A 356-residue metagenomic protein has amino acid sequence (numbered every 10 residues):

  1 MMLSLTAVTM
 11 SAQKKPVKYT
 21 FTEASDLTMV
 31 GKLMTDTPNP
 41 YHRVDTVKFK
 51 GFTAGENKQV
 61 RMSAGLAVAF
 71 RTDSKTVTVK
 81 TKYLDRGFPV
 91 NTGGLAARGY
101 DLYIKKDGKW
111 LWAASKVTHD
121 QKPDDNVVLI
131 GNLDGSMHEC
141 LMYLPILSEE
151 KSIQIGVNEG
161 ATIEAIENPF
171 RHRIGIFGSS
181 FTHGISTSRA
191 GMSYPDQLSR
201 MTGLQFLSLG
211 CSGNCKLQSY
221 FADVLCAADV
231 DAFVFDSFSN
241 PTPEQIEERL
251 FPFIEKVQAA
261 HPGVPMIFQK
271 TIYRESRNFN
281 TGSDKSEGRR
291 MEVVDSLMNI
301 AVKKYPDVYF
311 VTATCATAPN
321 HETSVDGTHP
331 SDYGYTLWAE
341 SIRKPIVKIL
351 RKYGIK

Functional and structural regions predicted by a protein language model:
S4, V8-R173, V347-K356: N-terminal secretory targeting modules
L95, K122-P123, N132-H138, P145-K151 (+6 more regions): Conserved SGNH/GDSL esterase-like catalytic core that processes O-acyl groups on lipids and polysaccharides
R98, P262, P306: Residue-level signal for beta-strand positions within conserved beta-sheet cores that form or flank
P265-F268, A316: A short, hydrophobic beta-strand element within the central beta-sheet of small alpha/beta folds
R274-K356: Catalytic His-Asp segment of secreted/periplasmic serine-dependent ester chemistry enzymes
